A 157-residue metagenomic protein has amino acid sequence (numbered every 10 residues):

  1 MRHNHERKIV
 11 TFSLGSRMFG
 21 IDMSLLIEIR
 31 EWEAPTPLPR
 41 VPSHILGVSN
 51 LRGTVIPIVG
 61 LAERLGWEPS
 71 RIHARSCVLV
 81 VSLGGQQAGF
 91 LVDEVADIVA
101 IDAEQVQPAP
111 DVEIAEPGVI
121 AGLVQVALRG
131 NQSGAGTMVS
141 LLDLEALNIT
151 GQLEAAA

Functional and structural regions predicted by a protein language model:
M1-A157: An acidic, low-aromatic, low-complexity terminal/linker signal
